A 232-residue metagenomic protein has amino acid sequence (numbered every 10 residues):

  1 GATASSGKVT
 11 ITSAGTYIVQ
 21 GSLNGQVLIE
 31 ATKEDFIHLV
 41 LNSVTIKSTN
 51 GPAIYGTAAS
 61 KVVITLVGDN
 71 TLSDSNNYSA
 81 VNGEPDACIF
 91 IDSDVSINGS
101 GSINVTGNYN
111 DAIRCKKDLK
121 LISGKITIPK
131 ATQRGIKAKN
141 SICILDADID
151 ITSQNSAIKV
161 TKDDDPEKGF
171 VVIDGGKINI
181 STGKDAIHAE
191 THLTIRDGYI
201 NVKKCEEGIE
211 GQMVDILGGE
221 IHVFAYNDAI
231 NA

Functional and structural regions predicted by a protein language model:
G1-A232: A composition-driven surface/loop motif
